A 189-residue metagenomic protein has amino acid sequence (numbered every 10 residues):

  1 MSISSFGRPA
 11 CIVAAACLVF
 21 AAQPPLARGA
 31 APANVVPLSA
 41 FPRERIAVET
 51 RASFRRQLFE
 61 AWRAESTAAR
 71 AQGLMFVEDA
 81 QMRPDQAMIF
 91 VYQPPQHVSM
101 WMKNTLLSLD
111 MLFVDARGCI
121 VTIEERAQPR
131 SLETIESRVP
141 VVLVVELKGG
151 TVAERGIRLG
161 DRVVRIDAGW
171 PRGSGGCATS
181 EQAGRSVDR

Functional and structural regions predicted by a protein language model:
S2-V13: Bacterial N-terminal signal peptides that target proteins for export
C11-A21: Bacterial N-terminal signal peptides
Q23-P25: Membrane-interface motif at the C-terminal end of an N-terminal transmembrane signal
R28-R189: Compact, glycine-rich, soluble single-domain proteins
